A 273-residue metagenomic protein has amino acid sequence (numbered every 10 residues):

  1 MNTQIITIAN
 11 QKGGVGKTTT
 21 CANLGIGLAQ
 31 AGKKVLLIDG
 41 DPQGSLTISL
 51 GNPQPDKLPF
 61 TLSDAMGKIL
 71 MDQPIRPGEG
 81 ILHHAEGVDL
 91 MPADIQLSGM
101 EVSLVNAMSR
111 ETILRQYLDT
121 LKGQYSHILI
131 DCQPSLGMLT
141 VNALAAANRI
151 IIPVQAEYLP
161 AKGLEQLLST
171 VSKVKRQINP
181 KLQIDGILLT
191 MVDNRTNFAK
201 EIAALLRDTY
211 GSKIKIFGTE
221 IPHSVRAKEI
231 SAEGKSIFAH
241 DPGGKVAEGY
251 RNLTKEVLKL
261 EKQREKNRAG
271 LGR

Functional and structural regions predicted by a protein language model:
M1-R273: P-loop NTP-binding core
